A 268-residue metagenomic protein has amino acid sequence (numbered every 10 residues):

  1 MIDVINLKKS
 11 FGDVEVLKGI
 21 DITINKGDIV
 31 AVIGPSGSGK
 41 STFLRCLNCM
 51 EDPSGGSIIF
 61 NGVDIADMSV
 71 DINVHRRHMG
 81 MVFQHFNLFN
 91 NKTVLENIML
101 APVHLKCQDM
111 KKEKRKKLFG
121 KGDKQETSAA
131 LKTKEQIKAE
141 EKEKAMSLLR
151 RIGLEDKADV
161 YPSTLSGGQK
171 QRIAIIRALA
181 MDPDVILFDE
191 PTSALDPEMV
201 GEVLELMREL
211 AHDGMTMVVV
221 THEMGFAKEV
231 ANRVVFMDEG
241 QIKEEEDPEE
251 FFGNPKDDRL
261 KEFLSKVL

Functional and structural regions predicted by a protein language model:
M1-P248: ABC family nucleotide-binding domain
F236, E245, E249-L268: C-terminal boundary and immediately downstream tail of ABC-type ATPase nucleotide-binding domains
